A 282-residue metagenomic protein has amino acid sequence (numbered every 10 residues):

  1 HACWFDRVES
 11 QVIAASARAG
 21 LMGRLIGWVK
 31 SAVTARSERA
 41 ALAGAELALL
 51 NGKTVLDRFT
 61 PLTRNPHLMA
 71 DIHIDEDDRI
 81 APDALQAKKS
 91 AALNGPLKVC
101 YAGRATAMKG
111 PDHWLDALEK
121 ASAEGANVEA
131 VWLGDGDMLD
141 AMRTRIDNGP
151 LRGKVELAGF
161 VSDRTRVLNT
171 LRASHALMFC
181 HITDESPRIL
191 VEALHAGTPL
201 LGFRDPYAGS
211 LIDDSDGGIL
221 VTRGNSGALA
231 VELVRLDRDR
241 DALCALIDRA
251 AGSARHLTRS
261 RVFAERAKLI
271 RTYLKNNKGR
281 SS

Functional and structural regions predicted by a protein language model:
W28-A87: A short, active-site helix/loop in glycosyltransferases that binds the activated sugar's phosphate group
L97-K120, A130, D137-R143, G227: A conserved mid-protein helix/loop that constitutes part of the nucleotide-sugar donor-binding site
R143-V161: Nucleotide-activated donor-binding/catalytic signature segment of Leloir-type glycosyltransferases, i.e., the conserved
F160, L168-S174: Short alpha-helical donor nucleotide-sugar binding micro-motif in glycosyltransferases
I182: Aromatic "clamp/platform" in nucleotide-sugar-dependent glycosyltransferases that forms part of the donor/acceptor
P199-G202: Short hydrophobic beta-strand element within catalytic cores of glycosyltransferases and related nucleotide-activated
D214-S215, I219-S226, R235-R240: Conserved acidic donor-binding segment of nucleotide-sugar-dependent glycosyltransferases
R235, A242-H256, E265-K268: A short, well-ordered alpha-helix in the C-terminal region of glycosyltransferases
